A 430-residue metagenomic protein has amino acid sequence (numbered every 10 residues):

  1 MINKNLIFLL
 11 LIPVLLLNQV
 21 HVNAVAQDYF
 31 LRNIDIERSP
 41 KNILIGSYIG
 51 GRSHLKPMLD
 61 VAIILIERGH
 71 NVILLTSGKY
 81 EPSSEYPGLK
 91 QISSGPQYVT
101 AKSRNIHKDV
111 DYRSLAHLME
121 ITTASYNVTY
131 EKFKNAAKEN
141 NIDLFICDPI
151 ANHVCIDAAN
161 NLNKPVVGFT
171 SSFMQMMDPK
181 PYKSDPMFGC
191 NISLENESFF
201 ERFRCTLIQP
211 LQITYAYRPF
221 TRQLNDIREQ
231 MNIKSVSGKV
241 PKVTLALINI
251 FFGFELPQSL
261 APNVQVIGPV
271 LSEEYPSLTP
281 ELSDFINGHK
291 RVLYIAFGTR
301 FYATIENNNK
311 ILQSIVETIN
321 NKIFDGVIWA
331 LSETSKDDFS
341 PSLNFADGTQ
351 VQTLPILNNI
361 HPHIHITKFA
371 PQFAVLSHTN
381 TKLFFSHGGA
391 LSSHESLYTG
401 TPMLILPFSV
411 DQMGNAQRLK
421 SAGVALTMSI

Functional and structural regions predicted by a protein language model:
N3-N23, L419: Cleavable N-terminal signal peptides of Sec/SRP-targeted secreted and luminal proteins
A24-I36, G50, D60, I66-G326 (+1 more regions): Nucleotide-sugar-dependent glycosyltransferase catalytic domains
P40-I43, R291: Nucleotide donor/acceptor-binding cores
I92-Y98, T170, L293, H387-G388 (+2 more regions): Short beta->alpha connector loops at strand-helix junctions that form conserved, small/polar/Pro-enriched
F145-C147, K368-A416: A donor-sugar binding/catalytic signature common to diverse glycosyltransferases and related nucleotide-sugar
N160, S396-L397, K420: Short alpha-helix at the nucleotide-sugar/activated-sugar donor binding site of glycosyltransferases and closely
H361-F369: Active-site donor-binding acidic/aromatic loop of nucleotide-activated sugar and phosphosugar transferases involved
I364, M403, S421-I430: A short acidic/histidine/glycine-rich donor-binding loop in glycosyltransferase catalytic cores
